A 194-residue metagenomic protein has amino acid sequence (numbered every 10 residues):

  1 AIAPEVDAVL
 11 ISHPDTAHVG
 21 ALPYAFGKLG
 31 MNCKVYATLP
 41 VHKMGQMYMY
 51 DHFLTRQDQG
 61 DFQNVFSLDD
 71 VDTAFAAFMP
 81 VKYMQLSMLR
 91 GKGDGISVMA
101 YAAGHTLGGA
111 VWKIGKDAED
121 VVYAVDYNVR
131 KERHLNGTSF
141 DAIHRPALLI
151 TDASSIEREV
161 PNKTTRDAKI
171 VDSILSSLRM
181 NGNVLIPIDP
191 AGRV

Functional and structural regions predicted by a protein language model:
A1-L10, D15-V19, Y24-R193: His/Asp/Glu-rich metal-coordinating catalytic cores of metallo-dependent phosphodiesterases/hydrolases acting on
